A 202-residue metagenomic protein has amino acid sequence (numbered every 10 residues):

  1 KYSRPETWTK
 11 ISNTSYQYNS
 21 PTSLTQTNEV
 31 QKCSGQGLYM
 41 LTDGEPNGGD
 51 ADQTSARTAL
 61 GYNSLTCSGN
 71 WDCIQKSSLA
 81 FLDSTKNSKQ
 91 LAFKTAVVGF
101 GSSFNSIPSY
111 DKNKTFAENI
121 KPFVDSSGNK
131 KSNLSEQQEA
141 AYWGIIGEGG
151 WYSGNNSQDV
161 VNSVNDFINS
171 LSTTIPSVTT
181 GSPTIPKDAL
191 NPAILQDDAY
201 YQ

Functional and structural regions predicted by a protein language model:
K1: Substrate-binding/charge-relay-adjacent region of secreted/lumenal peptidase catalytic domains
E6-G37, L41-I146, G154, F167: VWA/integrin I-like adhesion module and closely mimicked acidic/polar interface patches used
K32, S127, I145, G150-Q202: C-terminal "exit" segments of structured domains
